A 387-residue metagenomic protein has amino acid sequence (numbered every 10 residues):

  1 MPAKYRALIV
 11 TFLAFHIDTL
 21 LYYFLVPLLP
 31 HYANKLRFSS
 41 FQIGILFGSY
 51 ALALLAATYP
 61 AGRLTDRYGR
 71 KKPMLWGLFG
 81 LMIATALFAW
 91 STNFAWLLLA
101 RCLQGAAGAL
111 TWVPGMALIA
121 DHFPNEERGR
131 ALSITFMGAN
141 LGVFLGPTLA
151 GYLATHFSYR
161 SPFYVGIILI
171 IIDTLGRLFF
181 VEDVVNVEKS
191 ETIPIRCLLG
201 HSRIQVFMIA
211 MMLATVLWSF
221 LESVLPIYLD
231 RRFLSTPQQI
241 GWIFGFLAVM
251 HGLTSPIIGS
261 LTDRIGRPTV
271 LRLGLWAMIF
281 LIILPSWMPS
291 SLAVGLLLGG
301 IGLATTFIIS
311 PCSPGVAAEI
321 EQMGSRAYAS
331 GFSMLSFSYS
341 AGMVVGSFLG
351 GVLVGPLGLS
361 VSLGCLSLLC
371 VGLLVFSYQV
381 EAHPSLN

Functional and structural regions predicted by a protein language model:
M1-P2, E182-M208: Juxtamembrane intracellular "pre-TM" segments in multi-pass secondary transporters
L28-S40, V224-Q238: Short amphipathic helix-loop junctions that connect adjacent transmembrane helices in Major Facilitator Superfamily/SLC
R37, G69, W90-W96, L234 (+2 more regions): Helix-breaking motifs and short loop linkers at transmembrane-helix boundaries and internal kinks in secondary membrane
A56-T92, T262-P268: Conserved MFS/SLC helix-loop-helix module at the cytosolic interface between two early adjacent transmembrane helices
A84, A95-L103, L292-G300: Paired small-residue
A100-G138: Cytoplasmic helix-loop-helix junction between adjacent transmembrane helices in 12-TM secondary transporters
T111-F123, I308-Q322: Intracellular juxtamembrane helix-capping segments at the cytosolic ends of symmetry-related transmembrane helices
I168-N186, F376-V380: C-terminal membrane-cytosol helix-exit motif in multi-pass small-molecule transporters
